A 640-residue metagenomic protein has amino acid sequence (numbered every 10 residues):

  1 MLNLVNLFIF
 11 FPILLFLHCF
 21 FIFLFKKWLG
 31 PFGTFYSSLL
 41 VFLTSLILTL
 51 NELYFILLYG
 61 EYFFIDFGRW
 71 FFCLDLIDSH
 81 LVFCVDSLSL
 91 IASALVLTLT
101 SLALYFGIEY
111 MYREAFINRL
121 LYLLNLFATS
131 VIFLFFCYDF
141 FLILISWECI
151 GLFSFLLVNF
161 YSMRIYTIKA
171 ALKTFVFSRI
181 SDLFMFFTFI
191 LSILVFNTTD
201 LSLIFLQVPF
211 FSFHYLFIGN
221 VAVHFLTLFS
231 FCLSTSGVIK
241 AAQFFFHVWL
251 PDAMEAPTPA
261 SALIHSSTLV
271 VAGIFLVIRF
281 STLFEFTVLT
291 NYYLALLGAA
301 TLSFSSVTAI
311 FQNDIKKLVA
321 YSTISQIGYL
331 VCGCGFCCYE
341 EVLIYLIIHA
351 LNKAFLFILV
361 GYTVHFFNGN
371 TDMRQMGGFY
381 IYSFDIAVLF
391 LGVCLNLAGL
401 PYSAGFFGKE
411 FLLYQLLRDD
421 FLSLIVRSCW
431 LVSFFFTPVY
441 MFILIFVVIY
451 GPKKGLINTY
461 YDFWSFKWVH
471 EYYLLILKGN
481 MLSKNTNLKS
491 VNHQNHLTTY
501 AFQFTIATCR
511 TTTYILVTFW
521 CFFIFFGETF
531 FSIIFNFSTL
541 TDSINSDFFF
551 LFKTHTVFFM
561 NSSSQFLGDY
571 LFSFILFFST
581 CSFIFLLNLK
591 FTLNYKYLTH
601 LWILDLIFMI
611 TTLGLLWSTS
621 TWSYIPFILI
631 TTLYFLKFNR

Functional and structural regions predicted by a protein language model:
M1-I13, L29-S38, I77-L95, F133-S146 (+8 more regions): Membrane-entry segments of alpha-helical transmembrane domains in multi-pass membrane proteins
M1-I9, F21-Y122, T199-N220, R279-S281 (+2 more regions): Transmembrane helix-loop-helix hairpins at membrane boundaries of multipass inner-membrane proteins
M1-L4, I77-V85, S212-L226, F379-Y382 (+3 more regions): Juxtamembrane membrane-interface segments at transmembrane-helix boundaries in membrane proteins
F10-K27, V238, A242: N-terminal signal-anchor/start-transfer transmembrane helix
L14-F20, F42-L53, T100-S101, F189 (+4 more regions): Hydrophobic core of alpha-helical transmembrane segments in multi-pass integral membrane proteins
L39-L57, S181-S192, L391-A398, I515-F537 (+2 more regions): Hydrophobic alpha-helical membrane-insertion segments
T100-I143, L152-T505, F525-T529: Hydrophobic transmembrane alpha-helices and their helix-loop junctions in integral membrane proteins
I381-I386, V447-L633, R640: Cytoplasmic/organellar membrane-interface segments at the starts of transmembrane helices in multi-pass inner-membrane
